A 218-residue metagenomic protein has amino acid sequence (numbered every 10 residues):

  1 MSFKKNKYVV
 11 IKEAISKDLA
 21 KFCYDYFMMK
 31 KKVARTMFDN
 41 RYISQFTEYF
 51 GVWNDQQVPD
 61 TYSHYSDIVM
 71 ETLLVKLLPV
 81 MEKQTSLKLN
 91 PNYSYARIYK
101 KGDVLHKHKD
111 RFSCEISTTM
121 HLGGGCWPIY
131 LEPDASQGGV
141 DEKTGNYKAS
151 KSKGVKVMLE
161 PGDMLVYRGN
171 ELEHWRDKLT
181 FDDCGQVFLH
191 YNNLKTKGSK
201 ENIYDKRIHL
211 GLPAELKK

Functional and structural regions predicted by a protein language model:
M1-T85: Non-heme Fe(II)/2-oxoglutarate
V10-K12, V166, H190: Short, well-ordered beta-strand micro-motif
K76-V80, Y95, S117: Generic beta-strand or strand-like secondary-structure segments
S86-Y95: A short coil-to-beta-strand element that immediately follows conserved catalytic motifs
I98: Conserved active-site beta-strand element of glycosyltransferases/polysaccharide synthases
K101-E171, D183-Q186, L194-R207: Catalytic core of non-heme Fe(II) oxygenases with the double-stranded beta-helix
R176-F181: Short proline/glycine-enriched turn/loop segments at secondary-structure junctions
N202-K218: Glycine- and charge-enriched low-complexity intrinsically disordered segments
